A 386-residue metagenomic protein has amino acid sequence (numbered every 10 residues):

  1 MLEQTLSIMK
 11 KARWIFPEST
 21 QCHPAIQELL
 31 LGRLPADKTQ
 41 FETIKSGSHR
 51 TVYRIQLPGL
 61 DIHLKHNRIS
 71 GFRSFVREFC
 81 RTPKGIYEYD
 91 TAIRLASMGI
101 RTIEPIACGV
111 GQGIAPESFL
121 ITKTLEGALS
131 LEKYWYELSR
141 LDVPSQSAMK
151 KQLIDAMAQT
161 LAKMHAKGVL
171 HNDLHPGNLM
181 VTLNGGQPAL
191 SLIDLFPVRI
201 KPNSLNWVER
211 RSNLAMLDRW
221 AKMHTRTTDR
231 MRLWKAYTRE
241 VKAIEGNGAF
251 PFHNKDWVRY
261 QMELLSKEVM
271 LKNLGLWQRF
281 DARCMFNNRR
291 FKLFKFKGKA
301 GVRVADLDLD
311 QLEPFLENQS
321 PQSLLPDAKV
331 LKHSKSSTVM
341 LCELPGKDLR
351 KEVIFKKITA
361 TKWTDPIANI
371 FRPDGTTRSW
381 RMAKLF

Functional and structural regions predicted by a protein language model:
M1-F41, Y260-A328: Juxta-kinase regulatory segment immediately upstream of eukaryotic protein kinase catalytic domains
A25-Y136, D142-V143, Q159-K167, H171 (+1 more regions): Conserved ATP-binding subdomain of kinase catalytic cores across diverse folds
T124-D142, L190-S191, I200, S266-K272: Active-site catalytic-loop/activation-segment of kinase and kinase-like phosphoryl-transfer enzymes
M149-T160: Conserved alphaE helix
L174-V181: Hydrophobic residue at the +6 position relative to the catalytic HRD Asp in the kinase catalytic loop
V181-Q187: Activation-loop N-terminal segment of eukaryotic-like protein kinases
P188-V269: C-lobe/activation-segment region of protein kinase-like
